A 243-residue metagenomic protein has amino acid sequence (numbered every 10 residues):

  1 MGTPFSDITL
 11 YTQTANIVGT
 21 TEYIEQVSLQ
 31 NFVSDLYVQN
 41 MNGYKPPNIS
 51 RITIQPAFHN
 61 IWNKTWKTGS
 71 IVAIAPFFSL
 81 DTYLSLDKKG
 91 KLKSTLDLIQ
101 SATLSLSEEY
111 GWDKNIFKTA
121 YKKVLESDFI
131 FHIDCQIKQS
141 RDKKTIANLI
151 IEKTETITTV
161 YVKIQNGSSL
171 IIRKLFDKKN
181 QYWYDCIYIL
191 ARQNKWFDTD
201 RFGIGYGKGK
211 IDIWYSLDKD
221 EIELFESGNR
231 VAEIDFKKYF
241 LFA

Functional and structural regions predicted by a protein language model:
M1-T103, W183-A243: Acidic, small-residue rich beta-repeat scaffolds with periodic aromatic anchors
G90-K138: Surface-exposed beta-loop interaction hotspot
W112-F129, V160-Q181, K210-A243: Surface-exposed loop/turn elements that mediate protein-protein interactions on large endomembrane-trafficking
F129-K143, I187-T199: Structural signature of eukaryotic scaffold interfaces centered on beta-propeller domains
Q139-K143, I151, N166-S169: Soluble ligand-binding/transfer domains with enclosed cavities or grooves
T145-N148, G203: Structural core positions within WD40/WD-like beta-propeller blades
L149-E155, K178-Y184: Acidic interaction surfaces
K153-T156, G209-I211: Short glycine/acidic-enriched loop and turn motifs that connect beta-strands
